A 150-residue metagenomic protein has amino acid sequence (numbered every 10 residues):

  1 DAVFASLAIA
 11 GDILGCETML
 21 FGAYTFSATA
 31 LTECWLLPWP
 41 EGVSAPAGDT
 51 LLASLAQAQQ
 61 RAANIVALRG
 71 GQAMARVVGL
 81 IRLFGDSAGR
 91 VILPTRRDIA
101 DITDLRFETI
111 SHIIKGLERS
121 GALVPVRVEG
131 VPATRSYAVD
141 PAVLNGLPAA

Functional and structural regions predicted by a protein language model:
F4-A5, R69, R90-V91: Short, surface-exposed helix-loop/turn micro-motifs enriched in polar/charged residues
F4-A63: Cyclic-nucleotide recognition modules
A8, I13-L14, A28, A73 (+4 more regions): Long, contiguous hydrophobic alpha-helical segments, chiefly transmembrane helices and signal peptides
L20, L68-R69, V131: A short beta-turn/loop motif at secondary-structure boundaries
P46, T50-A53, Q72-R76, P94 (+1 more regions): Residues forming well-ordered secondary-structure scaffolds
Q60-R82: Short alpha-helical segments that sit at the start of domains
R82-A150: Phosphate-/nucleic-acid-contacting segments
